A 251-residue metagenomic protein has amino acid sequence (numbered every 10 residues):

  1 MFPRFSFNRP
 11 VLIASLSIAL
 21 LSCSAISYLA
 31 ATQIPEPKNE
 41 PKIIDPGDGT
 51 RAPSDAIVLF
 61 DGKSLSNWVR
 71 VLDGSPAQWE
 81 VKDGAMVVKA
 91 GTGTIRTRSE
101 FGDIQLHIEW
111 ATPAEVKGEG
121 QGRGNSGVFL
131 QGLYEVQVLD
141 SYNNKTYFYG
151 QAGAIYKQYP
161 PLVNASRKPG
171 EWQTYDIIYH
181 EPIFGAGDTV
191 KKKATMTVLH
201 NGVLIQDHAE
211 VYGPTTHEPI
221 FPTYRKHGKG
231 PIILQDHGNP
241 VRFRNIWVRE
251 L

Functional and structural regions predicted by a protein language model:
M1-F7: N-terminal secretory signal peptides that target proteins for export/translocation
I13-S24: Bacterial N-terminal signal peptides
I26-L251: Carbohydrate-interacting regions of secretory-pathway proteins
